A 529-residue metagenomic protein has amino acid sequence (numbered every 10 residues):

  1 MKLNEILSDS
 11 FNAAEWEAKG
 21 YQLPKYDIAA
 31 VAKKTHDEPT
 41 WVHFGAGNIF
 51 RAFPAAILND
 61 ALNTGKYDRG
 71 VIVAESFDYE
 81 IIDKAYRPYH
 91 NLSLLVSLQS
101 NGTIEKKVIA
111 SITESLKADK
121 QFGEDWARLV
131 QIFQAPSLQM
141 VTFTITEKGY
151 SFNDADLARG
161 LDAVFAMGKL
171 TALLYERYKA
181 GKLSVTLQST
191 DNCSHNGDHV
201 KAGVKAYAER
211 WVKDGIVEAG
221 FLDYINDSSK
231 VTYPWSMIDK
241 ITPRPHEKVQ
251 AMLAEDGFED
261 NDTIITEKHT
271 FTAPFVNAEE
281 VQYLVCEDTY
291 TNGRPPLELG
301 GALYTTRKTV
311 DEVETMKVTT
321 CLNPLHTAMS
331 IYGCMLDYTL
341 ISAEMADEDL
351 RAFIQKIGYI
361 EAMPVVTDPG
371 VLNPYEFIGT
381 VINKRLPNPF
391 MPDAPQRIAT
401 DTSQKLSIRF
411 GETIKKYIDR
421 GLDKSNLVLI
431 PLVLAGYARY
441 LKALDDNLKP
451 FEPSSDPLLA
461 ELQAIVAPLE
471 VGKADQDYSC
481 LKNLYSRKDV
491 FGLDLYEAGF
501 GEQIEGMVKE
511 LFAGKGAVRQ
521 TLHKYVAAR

Functional and structural regions predicted by a protein language model:
M1-F44, N48-R529: Substrate/ligand-engaging "lid" and interaction regions
